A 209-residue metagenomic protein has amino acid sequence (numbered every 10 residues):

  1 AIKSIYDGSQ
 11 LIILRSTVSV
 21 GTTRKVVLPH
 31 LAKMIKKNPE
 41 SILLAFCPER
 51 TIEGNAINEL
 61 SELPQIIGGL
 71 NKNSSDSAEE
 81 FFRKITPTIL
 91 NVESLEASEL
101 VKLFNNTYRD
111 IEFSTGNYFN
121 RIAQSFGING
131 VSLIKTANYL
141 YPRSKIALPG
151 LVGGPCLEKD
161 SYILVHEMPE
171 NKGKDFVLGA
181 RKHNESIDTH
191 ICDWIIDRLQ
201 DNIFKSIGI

Functional and structural regions predicted by a protein language model:
A1-I209: Structural/interface elements that position substrates and couple domains in central-metabolism enzymes
